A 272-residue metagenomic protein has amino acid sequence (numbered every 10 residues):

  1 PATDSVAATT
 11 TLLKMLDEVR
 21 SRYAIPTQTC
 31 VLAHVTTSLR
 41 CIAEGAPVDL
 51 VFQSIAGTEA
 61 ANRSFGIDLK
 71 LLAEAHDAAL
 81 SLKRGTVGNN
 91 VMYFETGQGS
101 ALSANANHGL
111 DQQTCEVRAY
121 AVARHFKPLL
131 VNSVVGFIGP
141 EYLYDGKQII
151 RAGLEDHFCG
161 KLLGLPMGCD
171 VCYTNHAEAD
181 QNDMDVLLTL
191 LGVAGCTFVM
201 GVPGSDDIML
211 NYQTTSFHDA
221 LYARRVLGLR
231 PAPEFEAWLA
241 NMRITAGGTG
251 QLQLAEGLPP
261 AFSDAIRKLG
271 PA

Functional and structural regions predicted by a protein language model:
P1-A272: Anaerobic metallocofactor- and corrinoid-dependent redox/one-carbon enzyme cores, especially those from methanogenesis
